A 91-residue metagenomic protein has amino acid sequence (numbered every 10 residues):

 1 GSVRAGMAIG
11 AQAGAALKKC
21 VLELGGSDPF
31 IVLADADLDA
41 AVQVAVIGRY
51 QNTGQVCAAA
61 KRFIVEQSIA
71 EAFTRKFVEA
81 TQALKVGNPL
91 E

Functional and structural regions predicted by a protein language model:
S2-E91: ALDH superfamily catalytic-core signature
